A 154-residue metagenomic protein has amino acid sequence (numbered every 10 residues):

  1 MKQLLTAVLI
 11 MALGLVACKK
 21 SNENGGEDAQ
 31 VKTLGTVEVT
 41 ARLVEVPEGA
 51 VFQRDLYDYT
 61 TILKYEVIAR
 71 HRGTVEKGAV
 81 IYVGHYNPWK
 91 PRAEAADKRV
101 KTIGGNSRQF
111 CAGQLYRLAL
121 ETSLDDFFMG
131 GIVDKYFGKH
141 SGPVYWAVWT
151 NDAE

Functional and structural regions predicted by a protein language model:
K2-V8: Sec-dependent signal peptide recognition, specifically the positively charged N-region followed immediately by
L15-A17: C-terminal motif of bacterial Sec signal peptides marking the signal peptidase cleavage site
K19-S21: Bacterial signal peptide processing site
E23-T33, V51-F52: Short boundary/loop segments of OB/S1/cold-shock single-stranded nucleic-acid-binding domains
A29-V37, G84-P88: A generic short-segment signal for beta-strand/edge and adjacent turn/coil regions
G35-D55, T61-K64: Structural detector for short beta-strands of small beta-barrel domains
Y59-E154: Disulfide-stabilized netrin-like
